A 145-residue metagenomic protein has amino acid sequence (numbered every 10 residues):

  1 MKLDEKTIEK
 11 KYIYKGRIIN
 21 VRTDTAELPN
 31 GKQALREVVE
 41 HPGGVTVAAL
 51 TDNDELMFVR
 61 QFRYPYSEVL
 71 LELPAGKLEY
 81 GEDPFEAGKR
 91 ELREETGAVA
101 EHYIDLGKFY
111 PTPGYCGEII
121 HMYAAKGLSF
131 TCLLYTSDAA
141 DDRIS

Functional and structural regions predicted by a protein language model:
M1-K11: A short, amphipathic edge element
K2, R36-V39, T46-R90, T131-L133: Conserved Nudix-box catalytic region and its N-terminal flanking loop in Nudix hydrolases and closely related
K11-T46, D52: Acidic, metal-coordinating catalytic segment for phosphate/diphosphate chemistry, firing primarily on the Nudix
V21-T23, L35, V59, L73 (+2 more regions): Hydrophobic residues on conserved beta-strands that form the core of alpha/beta folds
T25-N30, T112-C132: Active-site-adjacent beta-strand/loop module that shapes the phosphate/pyrophosphate-binding cleft
L78, A100, G127-L128, A139-A140: Hydrophobic pocket-lining residues within nucleotide cofactor-binding pockets
F85-I119, Y123-A124: A contiguous pocket-lining binding segment that forms or flanks enzyme active sites
Y135-S145: Single conserved hydrophobic/aromatic residue that forms the stacking wall/gate of nucleotide- or nucleobase-binding
